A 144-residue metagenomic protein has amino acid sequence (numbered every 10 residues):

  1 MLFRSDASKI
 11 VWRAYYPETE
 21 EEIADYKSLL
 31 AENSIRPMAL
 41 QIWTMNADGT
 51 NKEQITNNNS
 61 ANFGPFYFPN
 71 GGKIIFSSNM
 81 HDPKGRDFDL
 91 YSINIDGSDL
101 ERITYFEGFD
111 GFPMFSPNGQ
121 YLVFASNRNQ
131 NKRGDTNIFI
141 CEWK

Functional and structural regions predicted by a protein language model:
M1-L2: Short, small-residue-biased leader/transition segments that mark boundaries at the very start of proteins
S5-D6, P69-N70, P117-N118: Residue-level detector of Asp-centered blade-edge/turn motifs that repeat once per structural unit in beta-propeller
I10, I74-I75, I103, G119-L122: Hydrophobic beta-strand positions that form the internal "hydrophobic ladder" of WD40/Gbeta-like beta-propeller blades
R13-Q41, Q54-A61, S77-D89, I95 (+2 more regions): A flexible loop/linker signature enriched in serine peptidases of the S9 family
N46-T50, N94-S98, W143-K144: Short loop/turn segments that connect beta-strands within beta-propeller blades
G64, F112-M114: Conserved beta-strand position repeated once per blade in WD40 beta-propeller domains
M114-F115, L122-R128: CBM-like carbohydrate-recognition segments
G119, I140-K144: Gram-negative outer-membrane assembly/targeting C-terminal domains
